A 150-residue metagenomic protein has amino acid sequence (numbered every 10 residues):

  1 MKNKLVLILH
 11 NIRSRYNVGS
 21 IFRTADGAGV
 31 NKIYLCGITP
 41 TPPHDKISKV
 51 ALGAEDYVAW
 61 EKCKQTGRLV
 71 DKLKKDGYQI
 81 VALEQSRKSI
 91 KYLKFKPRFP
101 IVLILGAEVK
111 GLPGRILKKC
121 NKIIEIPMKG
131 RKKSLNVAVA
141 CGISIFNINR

Functional and structural regions predicted by a protein language model:
M1-R150: Post-transcriptional modification and biogenesis factors for structured RNAs of the translation apparatus
